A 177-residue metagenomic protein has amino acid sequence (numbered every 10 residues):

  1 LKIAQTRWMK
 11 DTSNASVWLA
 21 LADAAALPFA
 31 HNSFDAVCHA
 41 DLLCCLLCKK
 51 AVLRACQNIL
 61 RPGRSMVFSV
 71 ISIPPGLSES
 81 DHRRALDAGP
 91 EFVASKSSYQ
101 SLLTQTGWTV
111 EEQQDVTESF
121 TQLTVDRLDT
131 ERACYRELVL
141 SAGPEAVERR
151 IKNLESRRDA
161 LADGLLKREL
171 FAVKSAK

Functional and structural regions predicted by a protein language model:
A4-Q5: Conserved SAM-binding loop
D11-A26: Conserved SAM-binding strand-loop segment of SAM-dependent methyltransferases
A25-V37: A short acidic, Gly/Pro-enriched loop at the edge of an enzyme's catalytic core that lines a small-molecule cofactor
D35-C48: A short SAM/SAH-binding and catalytic strip from SAM-dependent methyltransferases
K50-S65: A short glycine-rich, Lys/Arg-flanked "PGG" loop and its adjoining helix->strand segment in the class I
F68-E91: Short, glycine-/aromatic-enriched active-site segment of Class I SAM-dependent methyltransferases
E91-G107, E111-Q113: Short alpha-helix
Q114-K177: Conserved Class I S-adenosyl-L-methionine
